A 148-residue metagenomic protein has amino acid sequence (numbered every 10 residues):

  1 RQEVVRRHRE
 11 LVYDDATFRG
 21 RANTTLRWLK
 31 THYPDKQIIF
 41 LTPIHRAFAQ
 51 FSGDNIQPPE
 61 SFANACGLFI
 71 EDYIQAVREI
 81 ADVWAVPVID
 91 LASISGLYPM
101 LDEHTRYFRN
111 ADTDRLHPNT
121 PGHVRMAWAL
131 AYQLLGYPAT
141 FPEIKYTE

Functional and structural regions predicted by a protein language model:
R1-T147: Alpha-helical cap/lid subdomain in secreted, periplasmic, or secretory-pathway luminal O-acyl-processing enzymes
